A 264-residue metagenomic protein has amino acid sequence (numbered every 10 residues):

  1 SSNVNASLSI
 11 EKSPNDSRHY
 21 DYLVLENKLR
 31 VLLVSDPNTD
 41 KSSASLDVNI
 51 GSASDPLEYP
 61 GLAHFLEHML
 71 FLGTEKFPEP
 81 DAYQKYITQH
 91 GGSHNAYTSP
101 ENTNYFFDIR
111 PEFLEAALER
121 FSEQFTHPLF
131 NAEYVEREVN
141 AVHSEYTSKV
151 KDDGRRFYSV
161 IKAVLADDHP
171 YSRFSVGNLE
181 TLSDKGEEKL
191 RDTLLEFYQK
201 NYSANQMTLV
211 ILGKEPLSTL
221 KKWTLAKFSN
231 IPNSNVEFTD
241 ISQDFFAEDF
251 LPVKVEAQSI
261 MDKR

Functional and structural regions predicted by a protein language model:
S2-S54, K76-F113, K149-Q206, N230-R264: Non-catalytic beta-strand/loop surface segments
G51-P56, H127, N131, L217-S218: Short beta-strands and strand-coil junctions in structured, solvent-facing domains, enriched
P60-T74: Active-site SXXK
A63, P80, Q84, L118 (+3 more regions): Hydrophobic face of alpha-helices
L72-K76, D108-A141: M16/insulysin-pitrilysin zinc metalloprotease superfamily fold
E119-Q124, K221-F228: Short amphipathic alpha-helices in soluble, non-transmembrane regions that often serve as interface/regulatory elements
L129-T147, P216, N235-D249: Acidic/histidine-enriched alpha-helical segments
V139, R191-A226: Non-catalytic, conformational "gating/processing" segments within enzyme and secreted inhibitor domains
